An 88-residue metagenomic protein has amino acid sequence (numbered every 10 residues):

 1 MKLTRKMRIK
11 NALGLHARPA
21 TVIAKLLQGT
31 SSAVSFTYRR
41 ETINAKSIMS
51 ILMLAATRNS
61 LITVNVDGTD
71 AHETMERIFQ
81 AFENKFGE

Functional and structural regions predicted by a protein language model:
M1-K2, T42: Secondary-structure boundary/capping motif
K2-K6, L61: Intrinsic-disorder/low-complexity, polar/charged segments enriched in Ser/Thr/Lys/Arg/Asp/Glu/Gln
K2-L3, P19, N84-F86: A broad "ordered helical/assembly scaffold" signature
L3, G29, E73-R77: Long, contiguous binding/interaction regions
R8-M49, L54-T57: Compact, glycine-rich, soluble single-domain proteins
M53-E88: C-terminal structural segments of small proteins and small subunits
